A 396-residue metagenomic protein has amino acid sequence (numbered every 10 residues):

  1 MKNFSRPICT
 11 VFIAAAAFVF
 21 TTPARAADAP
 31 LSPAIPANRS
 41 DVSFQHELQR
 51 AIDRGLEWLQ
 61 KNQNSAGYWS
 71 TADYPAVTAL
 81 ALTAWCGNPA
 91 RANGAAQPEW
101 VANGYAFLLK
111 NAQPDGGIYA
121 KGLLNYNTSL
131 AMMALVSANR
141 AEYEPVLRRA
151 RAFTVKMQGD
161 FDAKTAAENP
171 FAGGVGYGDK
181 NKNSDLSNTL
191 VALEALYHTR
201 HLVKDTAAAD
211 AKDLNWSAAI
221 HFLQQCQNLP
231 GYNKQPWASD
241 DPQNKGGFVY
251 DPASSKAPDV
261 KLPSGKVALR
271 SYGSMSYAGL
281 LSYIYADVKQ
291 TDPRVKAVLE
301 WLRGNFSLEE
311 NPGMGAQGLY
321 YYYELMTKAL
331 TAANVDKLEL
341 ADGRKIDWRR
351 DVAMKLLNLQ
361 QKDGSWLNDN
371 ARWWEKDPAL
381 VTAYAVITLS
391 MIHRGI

Functional and structural regions predicted by a protein language model:
M1-S5: N-terminal secretory signal peptides that target proteins for export/translocation
C9-F20: Bacterial N-terminal signal peptides
T22-A26: Sec/Tat signal peptide C-region and signal peptidase I cleavage site
A27-R54, Y68-W100, P114-A152, K156-M354 (+1 more regions): An alpha-helical repeat/solenoid feature that recognizes helix-turn-helix modules
Q60-Q63, K337: Large, well-folded core regions of big proteins
Q63-N64, A112-Q113: A non-catalytic alpha/beta surface segment that caps or lines the substrate-entry region of metallo-dependent hydrolase
L108: Patatin-like phospholipase
